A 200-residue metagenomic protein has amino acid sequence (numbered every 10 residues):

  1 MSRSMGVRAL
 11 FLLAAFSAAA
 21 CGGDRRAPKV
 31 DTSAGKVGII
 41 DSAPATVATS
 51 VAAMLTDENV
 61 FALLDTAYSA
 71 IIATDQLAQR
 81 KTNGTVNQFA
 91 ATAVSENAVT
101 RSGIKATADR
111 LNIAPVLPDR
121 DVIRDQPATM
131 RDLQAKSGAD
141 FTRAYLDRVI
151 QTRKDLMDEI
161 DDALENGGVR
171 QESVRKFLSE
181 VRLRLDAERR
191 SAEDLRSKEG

Functional and structural regions predicted by a protein language model:
M1-L10: Bacterial N-terminal signal peptides that target proteins for export
S17-A20: C-terminal motif of bacterial Sec signal peptides marking the signal peptidase cleavage site
G22-G200: His/Met- and acidic-residue-enriched segments that coordinate or traffic transition-metal cofactors and support
